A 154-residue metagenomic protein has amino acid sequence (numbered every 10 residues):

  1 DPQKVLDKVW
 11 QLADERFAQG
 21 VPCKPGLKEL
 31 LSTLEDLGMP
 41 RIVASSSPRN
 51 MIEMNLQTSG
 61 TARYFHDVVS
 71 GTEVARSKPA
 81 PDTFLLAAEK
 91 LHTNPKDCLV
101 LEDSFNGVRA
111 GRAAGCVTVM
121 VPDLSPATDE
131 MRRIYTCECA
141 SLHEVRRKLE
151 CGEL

Functional and structural regions predicted by a protein language model:
D1-S32, L37-M39: Metal-dependent phosphoesterase signature
K28, S32-E35, M39, P48-L154: Asp-based, Mg2+/Mn2+-dependent phosphohydrolase catalytic module
